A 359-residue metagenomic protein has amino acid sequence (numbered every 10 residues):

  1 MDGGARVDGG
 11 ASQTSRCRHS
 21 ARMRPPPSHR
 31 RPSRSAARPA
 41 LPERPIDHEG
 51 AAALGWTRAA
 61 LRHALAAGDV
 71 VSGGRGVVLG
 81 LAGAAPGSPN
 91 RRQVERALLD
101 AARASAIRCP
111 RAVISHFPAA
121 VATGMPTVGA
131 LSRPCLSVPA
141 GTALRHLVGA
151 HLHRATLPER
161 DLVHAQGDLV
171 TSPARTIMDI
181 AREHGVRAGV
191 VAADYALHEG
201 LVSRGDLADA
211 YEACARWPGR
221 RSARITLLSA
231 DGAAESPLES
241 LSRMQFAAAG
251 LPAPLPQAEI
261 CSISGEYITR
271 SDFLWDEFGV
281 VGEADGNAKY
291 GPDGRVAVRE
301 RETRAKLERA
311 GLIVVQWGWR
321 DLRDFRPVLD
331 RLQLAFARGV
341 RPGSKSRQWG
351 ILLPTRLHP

Functional and structural regions predicted by a protein language model:
M1-G219, A337-P359: Short gly/ser-rich loop at a beta-strand->alpha-helix junction or flexible surface loop bordering the NTP-binding
G10, R16, S20-R31, P39-P42 (+2 more regions): Surface segments flanking catalytic/ligand-binding clefts of nucleic-acid enzymes
